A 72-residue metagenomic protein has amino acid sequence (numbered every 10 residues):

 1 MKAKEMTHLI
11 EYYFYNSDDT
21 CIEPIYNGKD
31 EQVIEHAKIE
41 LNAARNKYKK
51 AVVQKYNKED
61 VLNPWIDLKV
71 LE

Functional and structural regions predicted by a protein language model:
K2-I22: Short aromatic-glycine-(Arg/Gly/Cys) micro-motifs in beta-strand/loop hairpins
H8-Y12, V33, A37, A51-V53: Hydrophobic beta-strand residues in large extracellular and virion-surface proteins
D18-E35: A short, exposed loop/beta-hairpin motif centered on an aromatic-Gly-Thr core
E31-E40, E72: Short, surface-exposed linear segments at secondary-structure transitions and domain or protein termini
N42-E72: Short, mixed-charge low-complexity intrinsically disordered segments
